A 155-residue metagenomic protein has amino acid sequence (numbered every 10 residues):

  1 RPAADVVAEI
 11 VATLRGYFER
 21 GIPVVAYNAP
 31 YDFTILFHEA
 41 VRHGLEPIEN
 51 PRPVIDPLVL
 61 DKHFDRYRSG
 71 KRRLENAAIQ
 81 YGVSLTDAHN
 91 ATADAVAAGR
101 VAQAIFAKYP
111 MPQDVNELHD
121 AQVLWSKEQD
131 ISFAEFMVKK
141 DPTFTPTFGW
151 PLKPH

Functional and structural regions predicted by a protein language model:
R1-V41, L45-P51, K71-L85, H89: Conserved non-catalytic scaffold segment of RNase H-like nuclease domains
T13, H63, A77-Q80, A121 (+1 more regions): Residues that form generic nucleotide/phosphate-binding pockets
D32, D56, D94: Acidic active-site catalytic centers that drive phospho-/nucleotidyl reactions and related ester hydrolyses
E39-R42, H63, Q80, V101-K108: Active-site catalytic microenvironments for nucleophilic, acid-base chemistry
V54-S69: Short alpha-helix plus adjacent loop in nuclease-associated cores
N90-Q103: Acidic, divalent-metal-coordinating active-site segment for phosphoryl/phosphodiester hydrolysis, typified by short
V101-H155: Acidic two-metal-ion nuclease catalytic site recognized across multiple nuclease folds, prominently DnaQ/RNase D-T
